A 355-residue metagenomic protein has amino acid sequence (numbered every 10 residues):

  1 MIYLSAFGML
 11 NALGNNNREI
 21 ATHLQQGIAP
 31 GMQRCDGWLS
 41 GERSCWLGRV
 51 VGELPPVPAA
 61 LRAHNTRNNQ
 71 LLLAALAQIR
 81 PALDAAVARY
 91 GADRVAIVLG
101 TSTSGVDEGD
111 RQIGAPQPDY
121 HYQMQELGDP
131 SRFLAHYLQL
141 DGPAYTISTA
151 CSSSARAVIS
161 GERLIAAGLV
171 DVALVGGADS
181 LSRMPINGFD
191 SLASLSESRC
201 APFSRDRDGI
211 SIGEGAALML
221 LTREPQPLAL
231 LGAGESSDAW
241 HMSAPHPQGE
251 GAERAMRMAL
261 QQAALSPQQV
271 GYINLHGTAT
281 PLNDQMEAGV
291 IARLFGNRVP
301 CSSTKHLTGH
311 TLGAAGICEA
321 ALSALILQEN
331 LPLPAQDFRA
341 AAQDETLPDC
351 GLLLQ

Functional and structural regions predicted by a protein language model:
I2-F7, R18, T22-W46, R199-A263 (+1 more regions): Condensing-enzyme catalytic core mediating Claisen C-C bond formation in acyl metabolism
A6, L24, I97, L134 (+8 more regions): Conserved small-residue
R18-L99, G105-V106, A255, A259-P267: Conserved active-site "lid/cap" helical segment
M32-A74, S104-Q112, D119-S160, L169 (+3 more regions): Conserved catalytic cysteine-centered active-site region of acyl-thioester-dependent Claisen-condensing enzymes
A85-A96, D119, R132-P143, A166-A173 (+5 more regions): Structural signature of cysteine-dependent C-C bond-forming condensing enzymes
V98-T101, S148, A173-D179, L231-G234: Short beta-strand segments
M242-Q248, T278-F295, G313-C318: Short glycine/threonine-rich loop-to-helix capping motif typified by GTGT followed within a few residues by an Asp-Pro
G271-T280, K305-L312: A short beta-alpha structural unit
